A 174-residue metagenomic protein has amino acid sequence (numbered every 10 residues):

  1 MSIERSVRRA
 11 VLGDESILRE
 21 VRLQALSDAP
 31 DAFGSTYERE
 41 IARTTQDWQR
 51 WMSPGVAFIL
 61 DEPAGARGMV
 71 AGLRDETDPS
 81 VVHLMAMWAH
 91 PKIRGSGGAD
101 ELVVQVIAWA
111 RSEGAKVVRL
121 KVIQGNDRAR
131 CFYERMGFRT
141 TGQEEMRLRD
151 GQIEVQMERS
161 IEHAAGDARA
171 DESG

Functional and structural regions predicted by a protein language model:
E4-V7: Extreme N-terminal starter segment of soluble prokaryotic enzymes
R9-K92, V103-Q105, W109, E144-M146 (+2 more regions): Acetyl-CoA-dependent GNAT
I17, G97, E101, Q105 (+1 more regions): Alpha-helical macromolecular-interaction surfaces
G68, G97-A99, G137: Conserved phosphate-binding and hydrolysis motifs of nucleotide-dependent enzymes
H90-S96, Q124-G125: Active-site acidic-Proline motif in GNAT/NAT acetyltransferases
R94, R111, E134: Short polybasic/polar patches that bind polyanions
E101-V117, R139: Conserved acyl-CoA
K116-V117, I123-R130, E134-G174: C-terminal "cap" of GNAT-fold acetyltransferases
